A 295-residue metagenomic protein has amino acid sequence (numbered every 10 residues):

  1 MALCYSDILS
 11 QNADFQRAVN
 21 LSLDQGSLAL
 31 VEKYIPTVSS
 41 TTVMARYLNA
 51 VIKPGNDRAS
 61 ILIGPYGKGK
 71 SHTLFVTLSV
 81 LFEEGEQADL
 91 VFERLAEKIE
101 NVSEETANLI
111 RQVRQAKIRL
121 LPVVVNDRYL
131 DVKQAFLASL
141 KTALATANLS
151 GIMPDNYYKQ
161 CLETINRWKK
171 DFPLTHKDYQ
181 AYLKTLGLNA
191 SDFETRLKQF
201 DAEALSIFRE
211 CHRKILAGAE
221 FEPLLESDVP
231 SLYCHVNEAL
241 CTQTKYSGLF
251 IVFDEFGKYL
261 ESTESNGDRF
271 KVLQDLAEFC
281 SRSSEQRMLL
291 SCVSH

Functional and structural regions predicted by a protein language model:
M1-K68, F75, S79-E83, E93 (+3 more regions): Walker A/P-loop-proximal flanking segment of P-loop NTPase domains
N12-L23, S39-P54, T106-Q115, A204-H212 (+1 more regions): Active-site-adjacent bridging/hinge elements
V31, S60-P65, H72-F193: P-loop NTPase motor core
V43, V132, F136, D228-L232 (+2 more regions): Helical mechanochemical/support elements of P-loop NTPase systems and associated helical scaffolds
S150-F250: Mid-core helix/loop region of P-loop NTP-binding domains shared across ATPases and GTPases
L232-Q243, K271-M288: Substrate-engagement module of ASCE P-loop NTPases
T244-R269: Conserved P-loop NTPase "ATPase switch" module shared by AAA+ and STAND
F250-D254, Q286-H295: Structural recognition of the conserved hydrophobic beta-strand(s) that form the central parallel beta-sheet of P-loop
